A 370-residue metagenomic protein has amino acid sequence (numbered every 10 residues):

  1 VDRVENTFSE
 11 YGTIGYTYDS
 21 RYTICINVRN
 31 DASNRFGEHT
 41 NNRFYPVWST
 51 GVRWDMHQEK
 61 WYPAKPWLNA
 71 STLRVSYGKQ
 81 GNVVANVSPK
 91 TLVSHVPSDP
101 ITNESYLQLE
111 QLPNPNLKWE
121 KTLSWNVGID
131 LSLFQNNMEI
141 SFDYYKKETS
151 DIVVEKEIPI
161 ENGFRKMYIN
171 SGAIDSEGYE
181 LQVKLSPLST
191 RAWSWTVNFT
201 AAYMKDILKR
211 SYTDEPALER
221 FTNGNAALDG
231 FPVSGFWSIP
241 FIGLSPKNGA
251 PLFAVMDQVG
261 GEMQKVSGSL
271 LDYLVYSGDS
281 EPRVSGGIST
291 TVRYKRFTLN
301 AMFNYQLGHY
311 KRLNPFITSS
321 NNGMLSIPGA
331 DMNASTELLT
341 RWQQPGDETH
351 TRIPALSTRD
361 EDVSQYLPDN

Functional and structural regions predicted by a protein language model:
V1-F231: Extracellular/periplasmic, surface-exposed regions of secreted and cell-surface proteins
T7, E281-R283: Short, surface-exposed loop/turn motifs at beta-strand boundaries within globular domains
T13, D130, F241, F253 (+1 more regions): Short, surface-exposed charged micro-motifs
Y16, S245, D257, T290-V292: Short aromatic-centered micro-motifs
Y18-R21, I129-D130, F134-N137, L188-W193 (+1 more regions): Subset of outer-membrane beta-barrel
W54, L133, P187, P282 (+2 more regions): Proline-rich low-complexity regions
K60, R283-G286: Short alpha-helical segments and helix-capping/turn motifs at coil-helix boundaries
I101-E110, E148-S171, K205-S280, T298-N370: Surface-exposed, extracytoplasmic segments of Gram-negative outer-membrane nutrient-acquisition systems
